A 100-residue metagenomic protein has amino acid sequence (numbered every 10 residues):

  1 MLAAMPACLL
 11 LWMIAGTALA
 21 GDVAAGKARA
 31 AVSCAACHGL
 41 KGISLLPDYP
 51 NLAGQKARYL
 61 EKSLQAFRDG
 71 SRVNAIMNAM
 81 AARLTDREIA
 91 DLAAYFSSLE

Functional and structural regions predicted by a protein language model:
A3-G16: Bacterial N-terminal signal peptides
G21-K41, A53-Q55: Sequence/structural segment immediately N-terminal to covalent heme-attachment motifs in c-type and related
A31-L40, K62-Q65, A90-A94: C-type cytochrome heme c attachment motif
K41, D48-N51, I76: Conserved beta-strand positions that form and line the central face of beta-propeller blades
N51-G54, R83: Short, conserved sequence motifs enriched in acidic/basic residues, glycine, and aromatics that mark functional "hot
L52, Y59-L60, M77, L92: Short, structured motif recognition centered on aromatic/hydrophobic residues
S63, R72, A81-E100: C-terminal capping alpha-helices of c-type cytochrome domains
